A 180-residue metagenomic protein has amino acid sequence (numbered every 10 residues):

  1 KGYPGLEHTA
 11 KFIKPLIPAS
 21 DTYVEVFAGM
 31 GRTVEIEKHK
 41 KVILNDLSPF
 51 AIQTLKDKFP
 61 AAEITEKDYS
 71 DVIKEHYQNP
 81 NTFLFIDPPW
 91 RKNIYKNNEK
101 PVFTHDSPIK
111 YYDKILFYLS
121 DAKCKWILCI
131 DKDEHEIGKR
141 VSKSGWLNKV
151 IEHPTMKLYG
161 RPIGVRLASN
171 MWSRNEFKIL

Functional and structural regions predicted by a protein language model:
K1-L180: Class I S-adenosyl-L-methionine-dependent methyltransferase catalytic core
